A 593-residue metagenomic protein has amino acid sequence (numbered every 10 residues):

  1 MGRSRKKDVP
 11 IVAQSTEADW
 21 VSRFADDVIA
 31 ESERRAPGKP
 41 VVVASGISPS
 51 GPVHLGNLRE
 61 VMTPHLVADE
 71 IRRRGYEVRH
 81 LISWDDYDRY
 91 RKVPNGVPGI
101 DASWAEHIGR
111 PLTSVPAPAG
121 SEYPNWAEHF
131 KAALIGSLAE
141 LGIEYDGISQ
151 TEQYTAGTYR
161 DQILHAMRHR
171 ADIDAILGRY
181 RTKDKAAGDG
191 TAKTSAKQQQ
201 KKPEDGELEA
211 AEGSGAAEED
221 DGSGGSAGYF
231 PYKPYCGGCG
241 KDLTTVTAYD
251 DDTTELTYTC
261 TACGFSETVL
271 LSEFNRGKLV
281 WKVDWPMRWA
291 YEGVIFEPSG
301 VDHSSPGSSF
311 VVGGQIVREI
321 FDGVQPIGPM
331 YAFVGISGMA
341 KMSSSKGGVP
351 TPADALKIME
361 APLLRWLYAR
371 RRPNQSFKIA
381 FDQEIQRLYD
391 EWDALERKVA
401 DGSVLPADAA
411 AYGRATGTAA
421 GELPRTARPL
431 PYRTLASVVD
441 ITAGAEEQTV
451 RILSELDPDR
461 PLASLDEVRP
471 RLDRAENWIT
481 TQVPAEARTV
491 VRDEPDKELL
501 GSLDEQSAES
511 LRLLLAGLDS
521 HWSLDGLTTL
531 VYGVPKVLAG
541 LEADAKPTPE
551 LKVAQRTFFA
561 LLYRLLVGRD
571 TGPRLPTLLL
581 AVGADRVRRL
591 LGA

Functional and structural regions predicted by a protein language model:
M1, G99-P111, I135-G142, G277-Y291 (+1 more regions): Short, compositionally biased low-complexity segments
M1-G38, P52-V53, R79-H80, T182 (+3 more regions): Basic, alpha-helical terminal appendages of large translation-related enzymes
G2-D174, D184, T191-A217, G313: N-terminal Rossmann-like or analogous alpha/beta NTP/dinucleotide-binding catalytic cores that position adenine
I47-L55, F296-D302, K546-E550: A short glycine/serine-rich beta->alpha loop
H54, G240-D242, E360: Conserved adenylation A10 loop of the ANL superfamily
L55, Y90-V93, G178, T247-D250 (+3 more regions): Short, solvent-exposed loop/turn and secondary-structure capping segments
A117, I143-P352: Active-site cores that bind ATP or allylic diphosphates and position pyrophosphate for catalysis
S305, F310, V317, A332-P484 (+1 more regions): Catalytic adenosine-cofactor/nucleotide-binding cores of aminoacyl-tRNA synthetases and other
